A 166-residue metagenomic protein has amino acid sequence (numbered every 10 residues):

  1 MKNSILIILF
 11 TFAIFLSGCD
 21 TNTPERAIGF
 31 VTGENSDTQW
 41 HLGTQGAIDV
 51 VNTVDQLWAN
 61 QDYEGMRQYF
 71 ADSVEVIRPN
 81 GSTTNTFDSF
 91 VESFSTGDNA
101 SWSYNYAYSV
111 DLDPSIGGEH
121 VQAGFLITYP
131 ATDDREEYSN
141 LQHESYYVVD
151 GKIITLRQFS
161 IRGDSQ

Functional and structural regions predicted by a protein language model:
M1-L6: Positively charged n-region of N-terminal signal peptides that target proteins for export
I7-S17: Bacterial N-terminal signal peptides
C19-N60, Q68: Short, low-complexity N-terminal intrinsically disordered segments enriched in polar/charged residues
N22-E25, S139-Q166: Short beta-strand edge/turn micro-motifs at domain boundaries
Q61-S73, I77: Short, well-ordered alpha-helical segments enriched in acidic and aromatic residues
F70, F125-Y129, S160: Short beta-strand segments enriched in hydrophobic/aromatic residues within well-folded beta-rich domains
S73-W102: Short solvent-exposed beta->alpha transition segments
V91-D134: Surface-exposed, charged secondary-structure patches
